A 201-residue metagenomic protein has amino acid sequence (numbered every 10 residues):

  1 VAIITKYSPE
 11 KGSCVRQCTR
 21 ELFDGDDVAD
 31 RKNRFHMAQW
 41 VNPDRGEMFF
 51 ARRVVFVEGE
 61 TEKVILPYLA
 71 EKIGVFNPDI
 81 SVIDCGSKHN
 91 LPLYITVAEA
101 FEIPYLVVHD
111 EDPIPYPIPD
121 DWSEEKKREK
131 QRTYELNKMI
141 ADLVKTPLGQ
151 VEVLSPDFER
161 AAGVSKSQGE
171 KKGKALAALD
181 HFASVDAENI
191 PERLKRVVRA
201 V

Functional and structural regions predicted by a protein language model:
V1-V201: Acidic, divalent-metal-binding catalytic cores of TOPRIM and closely related two-metal-ion phosphodiester/pyrophosphate
